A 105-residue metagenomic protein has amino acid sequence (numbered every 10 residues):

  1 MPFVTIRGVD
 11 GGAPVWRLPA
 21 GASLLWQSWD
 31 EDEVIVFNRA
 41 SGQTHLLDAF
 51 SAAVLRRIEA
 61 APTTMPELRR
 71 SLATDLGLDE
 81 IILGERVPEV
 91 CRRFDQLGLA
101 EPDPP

Functional and structural regions predicted by a protein language model:
M1-A52: Acidic, low-complexity/disordered tracts enriched in E/D and polar residues
A40-P105: Long, charge-rich, low-complexity alpha-helical segments
